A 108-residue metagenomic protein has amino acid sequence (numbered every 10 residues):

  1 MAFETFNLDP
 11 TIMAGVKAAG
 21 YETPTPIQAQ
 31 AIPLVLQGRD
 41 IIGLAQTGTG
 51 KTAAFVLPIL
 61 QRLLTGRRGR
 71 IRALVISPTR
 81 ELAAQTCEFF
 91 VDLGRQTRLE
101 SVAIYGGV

Functional and structural regions predicted by a protein language model:
M1-L44, Q61: Conserved pre-motif I regulatory segment
T5-F6, P10-Y21, R68-V108: Conserved nucleic-acid-binding Ia/Ib motif block in the N-terminal RecA-like helicase ATPase lobe
A29-I41, T52-R68, I76, E81-A84 (+1 more regions): Walker A/P-loop NTP-binding motif
A45-T49: The conserved Walker
